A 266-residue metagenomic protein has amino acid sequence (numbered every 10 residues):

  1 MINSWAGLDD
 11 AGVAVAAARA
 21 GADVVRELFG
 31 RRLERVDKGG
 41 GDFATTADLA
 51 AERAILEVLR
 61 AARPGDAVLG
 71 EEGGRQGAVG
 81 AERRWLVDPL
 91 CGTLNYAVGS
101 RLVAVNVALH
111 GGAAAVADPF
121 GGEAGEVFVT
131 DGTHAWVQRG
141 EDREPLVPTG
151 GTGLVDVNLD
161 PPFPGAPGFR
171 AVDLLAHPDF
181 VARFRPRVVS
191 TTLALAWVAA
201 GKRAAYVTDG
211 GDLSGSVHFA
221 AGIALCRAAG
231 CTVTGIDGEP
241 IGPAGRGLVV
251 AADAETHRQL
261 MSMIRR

Functional and structural regions predicted by a protein language model:
M1-L90: N-terminal subdomain of lithium-sensitive/metallo-dependent phosphomonoesterases centered on the IMPase/IPPase/PAP
V25, D48, L59, T93 (+6 more regions): Residue-level signal for inorganic ion chemistry
P64, A81-E82, G112, T152 (+2 more regions): Short coil/turn connectors at secondary-structure junctions
E71, A117, D209: Conserved residues at the C-terminal ends of beta-strands
V79-W136: DPxDG-like acidic metal-binding loop motif
A114, A135-G140, V157, A205: Short hydrophobic/aromatic-rich beta-strand segments that constitute the beta-sheet cores of beta-sandwich/beta-barrel
F128-D131, E141-T152: Short amphipathic beta-strand/extended segments with alternating polar/hydrophobic composition
P148-R266: An extended, acidic
